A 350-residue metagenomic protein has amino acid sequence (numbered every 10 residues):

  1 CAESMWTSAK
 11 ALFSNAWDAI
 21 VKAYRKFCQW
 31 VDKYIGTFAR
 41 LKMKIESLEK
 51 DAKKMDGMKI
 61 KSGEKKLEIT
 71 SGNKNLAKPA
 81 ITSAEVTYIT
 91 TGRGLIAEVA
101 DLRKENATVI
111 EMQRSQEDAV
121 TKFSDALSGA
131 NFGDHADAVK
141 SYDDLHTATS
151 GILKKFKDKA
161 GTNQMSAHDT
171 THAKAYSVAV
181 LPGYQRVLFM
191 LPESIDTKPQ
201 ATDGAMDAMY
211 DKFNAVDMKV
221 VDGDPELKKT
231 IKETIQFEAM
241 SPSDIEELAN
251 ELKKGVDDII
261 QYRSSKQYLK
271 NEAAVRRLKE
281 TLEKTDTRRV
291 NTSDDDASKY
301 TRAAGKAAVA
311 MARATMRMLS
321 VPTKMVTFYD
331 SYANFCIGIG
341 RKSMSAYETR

Functional and structural regions predicted by a protein language model:
C1, M43-R350: Long, low-complexity or tandemly repetitive, helically biased scaffold regions used for multimeric assembly/adhesion
S4-S8, L12-N15, A19-K26, W30-K33 (+1 more regions): Low-complexity, intrinsically disordered, cysteine-poor segments enriched in small/polar and charged residues
